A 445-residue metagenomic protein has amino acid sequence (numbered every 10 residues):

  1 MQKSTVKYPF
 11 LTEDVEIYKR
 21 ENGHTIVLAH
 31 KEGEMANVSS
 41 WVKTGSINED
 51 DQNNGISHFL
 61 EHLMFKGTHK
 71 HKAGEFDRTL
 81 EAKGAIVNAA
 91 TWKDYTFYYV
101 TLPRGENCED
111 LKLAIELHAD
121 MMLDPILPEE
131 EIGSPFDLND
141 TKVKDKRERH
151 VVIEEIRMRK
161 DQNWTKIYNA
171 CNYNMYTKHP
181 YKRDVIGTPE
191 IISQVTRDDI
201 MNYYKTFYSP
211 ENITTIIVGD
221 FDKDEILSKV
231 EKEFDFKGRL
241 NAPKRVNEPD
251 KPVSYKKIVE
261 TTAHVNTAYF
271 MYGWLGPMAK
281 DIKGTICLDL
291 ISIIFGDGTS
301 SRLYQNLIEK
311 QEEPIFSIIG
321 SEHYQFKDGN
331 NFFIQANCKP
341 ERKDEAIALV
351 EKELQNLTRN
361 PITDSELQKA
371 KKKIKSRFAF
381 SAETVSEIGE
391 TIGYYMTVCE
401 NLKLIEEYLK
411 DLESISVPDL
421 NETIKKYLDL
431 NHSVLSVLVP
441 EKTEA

Functional and structural regions predicted by a protein language model:
M1-A36: N- or domain-start disorder-to-order transition segments that initiate the globular core
M1-K7, V15, T214-G219, P361 (+1 more regions): C-terminal regions of mature proteins
M1-L11, T177, V185, E190 (+3 more regions): An aromatic/glycine/proline-enriched structural segment found at the starts of mature extracellular/organellar domains
G23, S40, H58, L80 (+14 more regions): Buried hydrophobic packing residues in well-ordered domains
E32, N37-D110, D161, D184 (+1 more regions): M16/MPP (pitrilysin/insulinase) zinc-metallopeptidase core fold and M16-derived inactive scaffolds
H69, D77-Y203, K352, D364-S386 (+1 more regions): Acidic/histidine-enriched segments that form metal/cofactor-coordinating and catalytic pocket/exosite environments
I86, M271-G276, F295-C338: A structural supersecondary motif
N331-T363: Extended amphipathic alpha-helical segments enriched in small hydrophobics
